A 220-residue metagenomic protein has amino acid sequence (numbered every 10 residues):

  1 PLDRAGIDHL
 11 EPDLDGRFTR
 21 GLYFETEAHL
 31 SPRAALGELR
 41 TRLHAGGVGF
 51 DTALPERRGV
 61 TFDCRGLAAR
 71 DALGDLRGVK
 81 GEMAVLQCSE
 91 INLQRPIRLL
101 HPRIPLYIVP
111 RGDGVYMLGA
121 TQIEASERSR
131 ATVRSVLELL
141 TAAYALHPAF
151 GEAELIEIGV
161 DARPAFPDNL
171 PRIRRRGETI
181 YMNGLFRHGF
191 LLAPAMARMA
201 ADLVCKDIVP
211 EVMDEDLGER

Functional and structural regions predicted by a protein language model:
P1-A45, A165-F166: Flavin (FAD/FMN) cofactor-binding and adjacent substrate-gating region of FAD-dependent oxidoreductase domains
D8, P55-E56, I158-R163: Short, solvent-exposed loop/turn elements at beta->coil junctions and helix N-caps that rim active or binding pockets
Y23, A120-E124, L185: Short, histidine-centered active-site or binding-site loop motifs used for metal coordination, general acid-base
L43-P55: A conserved beta-strand/loop element that lines the FAD pocket in flavoprotein oxidoreductases
D51, F62, I180-M182: Hydrophobic/aromatic beta-strand patches that form the interior of the parallel beta-sheet core in alpha/beta enzyme
R57-L67, A197: Short hydrophobic core segments
L67-G177: Active-site substrate-recognition segment that forms the wall of the catalytic cavity or substrate channel
A153-R220: C-terminal catalytic lobe of FAD-dependent flavoproteins
